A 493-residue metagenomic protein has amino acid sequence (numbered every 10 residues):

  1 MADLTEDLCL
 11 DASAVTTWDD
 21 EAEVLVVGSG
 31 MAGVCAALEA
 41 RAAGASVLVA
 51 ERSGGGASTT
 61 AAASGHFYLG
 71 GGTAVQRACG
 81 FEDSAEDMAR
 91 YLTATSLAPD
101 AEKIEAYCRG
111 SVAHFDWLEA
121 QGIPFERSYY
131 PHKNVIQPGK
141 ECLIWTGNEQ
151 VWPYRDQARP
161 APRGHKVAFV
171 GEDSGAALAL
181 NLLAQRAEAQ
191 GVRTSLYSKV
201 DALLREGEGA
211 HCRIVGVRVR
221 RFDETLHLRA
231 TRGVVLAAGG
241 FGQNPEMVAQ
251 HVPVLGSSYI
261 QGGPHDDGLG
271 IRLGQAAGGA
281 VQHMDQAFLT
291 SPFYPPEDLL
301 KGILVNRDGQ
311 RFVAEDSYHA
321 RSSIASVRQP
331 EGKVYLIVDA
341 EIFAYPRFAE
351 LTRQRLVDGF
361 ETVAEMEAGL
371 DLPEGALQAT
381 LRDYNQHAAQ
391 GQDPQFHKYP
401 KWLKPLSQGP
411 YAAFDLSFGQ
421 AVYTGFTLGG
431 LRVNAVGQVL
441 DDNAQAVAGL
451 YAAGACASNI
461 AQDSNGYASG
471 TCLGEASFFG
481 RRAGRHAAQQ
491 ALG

Functional and structural regions predicted by a protein language model:
M1-V24, A42, S458-A461, Q489-L492: Extreme N-terminal leader/targeting segments of oxidoreductases
V24-V49: N-terminal Rossmann-like FAD-binding beta1-loop-alpha1 element of flavoenzymes
A42-A62: Glycine-rich FAD pyrophosphate-binding loop
Y68-Y107: Glycine-rich active-site loop/strand segments that organize a redox cofactor
A106-T225, P245-E246, A388-A413: Conserved redox-cofactor binding core of oxidoreductases
Q137, D267, I271-L273, A277-A376: An anion/pyrophosphate-binding glycine-rich loop and adjacent beta-alpha core in soluble alpha-beta enzymes
S174, R221-E224, L228-P292, L473-A476 (+1 more regions): Glycine-rich loop(s) and the adjacent beta-strand/alpha-helix scaffold that form part
A202-L204, A376-S464: A glycine-rich dinucleotide-binding beta-alpha-beta segment and adjacent secondary-structure elements that constitute
